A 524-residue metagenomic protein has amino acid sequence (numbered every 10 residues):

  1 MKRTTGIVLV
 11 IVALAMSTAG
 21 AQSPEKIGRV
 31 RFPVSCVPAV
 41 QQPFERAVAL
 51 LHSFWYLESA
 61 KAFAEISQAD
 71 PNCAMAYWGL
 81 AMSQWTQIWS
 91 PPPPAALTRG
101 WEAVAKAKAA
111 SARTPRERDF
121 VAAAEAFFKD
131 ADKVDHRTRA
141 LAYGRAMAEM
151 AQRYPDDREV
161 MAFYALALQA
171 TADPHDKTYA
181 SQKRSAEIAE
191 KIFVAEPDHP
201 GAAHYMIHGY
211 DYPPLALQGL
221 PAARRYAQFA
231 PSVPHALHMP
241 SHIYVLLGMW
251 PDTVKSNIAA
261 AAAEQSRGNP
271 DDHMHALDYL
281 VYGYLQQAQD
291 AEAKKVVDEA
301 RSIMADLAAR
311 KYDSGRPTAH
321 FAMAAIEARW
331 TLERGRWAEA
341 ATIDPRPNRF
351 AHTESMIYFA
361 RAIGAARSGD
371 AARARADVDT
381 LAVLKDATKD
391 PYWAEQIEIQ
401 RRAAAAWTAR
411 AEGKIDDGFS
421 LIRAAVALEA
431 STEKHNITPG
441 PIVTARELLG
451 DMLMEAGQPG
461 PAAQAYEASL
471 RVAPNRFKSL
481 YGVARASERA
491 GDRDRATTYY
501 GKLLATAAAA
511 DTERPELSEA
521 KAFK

Functional and structural regions predicted by a protein language model:
P38-R46, A74-Q84, A112-D132, D156-P174 (+7 more regions): Amphipathic alpha-helical repeat scaffolds of TPR domains
L50, Q84, A126, L168 (+8 more regions): Residue at a conserved register position within TPR or TPR-like alpha-solenoid repeats
Y56-K61, D70, L80-E117, A122-T138 (+6 more regions): Inter-helical turn/loop elements of alpha-helical hairpins
Q68-A69, A151-R153, F193-A195, R224-S232 (+7 more regions): Solenoid-like repeat scaffolds
A74, A81, W85, P92-A112 (+6 more regions): TPR/TPR-like (Sel1-like) alpha-helical repeat modules
